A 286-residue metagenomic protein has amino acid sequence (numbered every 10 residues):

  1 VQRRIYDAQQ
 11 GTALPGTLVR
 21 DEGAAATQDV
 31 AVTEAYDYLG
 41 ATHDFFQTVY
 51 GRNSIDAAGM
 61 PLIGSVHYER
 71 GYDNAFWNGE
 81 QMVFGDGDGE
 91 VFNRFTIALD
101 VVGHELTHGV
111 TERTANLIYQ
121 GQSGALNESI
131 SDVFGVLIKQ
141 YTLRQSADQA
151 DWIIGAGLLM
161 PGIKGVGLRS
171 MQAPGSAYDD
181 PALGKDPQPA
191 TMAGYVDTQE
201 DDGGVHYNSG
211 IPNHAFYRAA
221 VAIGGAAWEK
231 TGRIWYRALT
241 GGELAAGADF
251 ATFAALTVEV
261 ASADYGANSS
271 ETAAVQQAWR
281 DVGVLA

Functional and structural regions predicted by a protein language model:
V1-Y50, A57-A58, H67, Y72 (+3 more regions): Acidic/polar low-complexity interaction segments
A26-A31, Y38, D44-R52, A182-A286: Extracellular low-complexity, Gly/Ser/Thr-rich intrinsically disordered linkers and protease-sensitive activation/hinge
D44-I55, G121, K139-L143: Flexible, small-residue-rich helix->loop connector segments that border functional cores
F46, D100-N116, E128-D132, V136: Active-site recognition of the HExxH zinc-binding catalytic motif
S65-V83: Catalytic zinc-binding patch centered on the HExxH motif and its immediate surroundings that defines zinc-dependent
D86-V102, Q120, R144: Short pre-active-site segment immediately N-terminal to the catalytic Zn-binding motif
L117-S129, G247-T252: Active-site metal-coordination segments of metallo-dependent hydrolases
Q122-L183: Post-HExxH zinc-binding segment in Zn-dependent metallohydrolases
